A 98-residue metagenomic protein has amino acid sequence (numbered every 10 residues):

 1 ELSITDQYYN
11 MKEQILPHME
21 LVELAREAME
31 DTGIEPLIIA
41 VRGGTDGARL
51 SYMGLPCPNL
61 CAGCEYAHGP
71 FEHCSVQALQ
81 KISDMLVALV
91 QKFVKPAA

Functional and structural regions predicted by a protein language model:
E1-A98: Metal-dependent amide/peptide-bond hydrolase catalytic core, centered on the "pita-bread" metallohydrolase fold
